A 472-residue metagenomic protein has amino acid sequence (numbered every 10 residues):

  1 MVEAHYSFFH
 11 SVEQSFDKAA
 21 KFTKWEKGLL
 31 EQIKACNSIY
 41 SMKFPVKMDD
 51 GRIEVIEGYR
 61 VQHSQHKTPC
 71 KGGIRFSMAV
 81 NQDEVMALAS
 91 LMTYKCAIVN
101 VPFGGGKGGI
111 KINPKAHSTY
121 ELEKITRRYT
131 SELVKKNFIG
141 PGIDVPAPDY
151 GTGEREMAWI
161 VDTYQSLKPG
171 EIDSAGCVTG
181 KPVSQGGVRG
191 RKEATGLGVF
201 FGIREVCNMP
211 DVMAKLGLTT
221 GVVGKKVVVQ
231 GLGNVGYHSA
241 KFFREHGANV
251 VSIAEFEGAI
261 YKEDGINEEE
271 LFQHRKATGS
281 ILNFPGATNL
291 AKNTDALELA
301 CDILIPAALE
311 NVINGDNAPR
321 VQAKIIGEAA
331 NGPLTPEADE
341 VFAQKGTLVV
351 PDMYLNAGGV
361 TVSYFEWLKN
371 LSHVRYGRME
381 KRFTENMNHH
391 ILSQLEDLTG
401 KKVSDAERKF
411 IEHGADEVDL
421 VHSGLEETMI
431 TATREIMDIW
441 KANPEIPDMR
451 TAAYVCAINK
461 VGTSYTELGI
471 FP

Functional and structural regions predicted by a protein language model:
V2-K43: Short, Gly/Pro- and small/polar-rich lid/capping loops
V2-S7, V206-C207, R320, K324-P472: Adenosine-phosphate binding glycine-rich loop
S7, S11-Q14, V80-D83, H117-R128 (+18 more regions): Conserved active-site and cofactor/substrate-binding residues in soluble primary-metabolism enzymes
M42-P114: Glycine-rich, N-terminal phosphate-binding loop and its surrounding beta-alpha-beta segment
S77, A97-V223, L468: Glycine/serine-rich phosphate-binding loop and adjoining beta1-alpha1 elements at the start of nucleotide-handling
G186-A300: Glycine-rich phosphate/diphosphate-binding loop of Rossmann-like nucleotide-binding domains
G258-V349, Y354: Rossmann-like adenosine-cofactor binding region
